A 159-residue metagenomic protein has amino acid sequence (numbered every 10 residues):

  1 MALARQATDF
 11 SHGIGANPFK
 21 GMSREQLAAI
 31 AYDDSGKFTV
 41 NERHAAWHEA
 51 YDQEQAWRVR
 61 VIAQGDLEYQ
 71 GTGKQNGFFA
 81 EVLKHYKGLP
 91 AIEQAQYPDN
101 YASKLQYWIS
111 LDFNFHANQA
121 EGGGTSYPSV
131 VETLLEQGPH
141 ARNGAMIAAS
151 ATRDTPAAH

Functional and structural regions predicted by a protein language model:
M1-H159: Type III/flagellar secretion export determinants
